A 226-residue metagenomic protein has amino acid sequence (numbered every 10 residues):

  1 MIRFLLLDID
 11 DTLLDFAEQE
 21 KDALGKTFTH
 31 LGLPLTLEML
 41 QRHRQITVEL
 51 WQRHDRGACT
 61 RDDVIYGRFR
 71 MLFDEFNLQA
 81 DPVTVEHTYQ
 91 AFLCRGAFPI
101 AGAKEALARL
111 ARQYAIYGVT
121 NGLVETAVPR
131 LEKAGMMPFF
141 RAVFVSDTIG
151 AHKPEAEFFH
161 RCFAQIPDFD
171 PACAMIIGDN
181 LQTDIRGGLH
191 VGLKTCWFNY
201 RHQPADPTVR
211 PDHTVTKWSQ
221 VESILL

Functional and structural regions predicted by a protein language model:
M1-L5, E18, P34, A108 (+2 more regions): Asp-based, Mg2+/Mn2+-dependent phosphohydrolase catalytic module
I2-A101: N-terminal helical cap/lid subdomain that shapes the substrate entry/recognition surface in HAD-like hydrolases
L14, Q41, H87, R112-A115 (+2 more regions): Intrinsically disordered, low-complexity segments enriched in small/polar residues
G102-Q113: Catalytic-core regions built around general acid/base machinery
